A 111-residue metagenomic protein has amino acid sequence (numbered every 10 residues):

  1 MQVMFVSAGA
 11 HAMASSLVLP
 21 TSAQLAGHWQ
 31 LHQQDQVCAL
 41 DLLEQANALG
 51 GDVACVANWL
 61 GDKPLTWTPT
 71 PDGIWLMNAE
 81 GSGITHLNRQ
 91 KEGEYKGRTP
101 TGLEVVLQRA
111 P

Functional and structural regions predicted by a protein language model:
M1-S7: Bacterial N-terminal signal peptides
A8-A14: Boundary at the C-terminal end of the N-terminal hydrophobic targeting segment
A14-A23: N-terminal low-complexity, Pro/Thr/Ser-rich intrinsically disordered segments that act as propeptides or flexible
A14-S15, P71, T99-P111: Edge beta-strand at a domain terminus
S22-T70, G83-H86, E92-L103: N-terminal glycine/threonine-rich, aromatic-flanked beta-hairpin/loop signature
G73-A79: Surface-exposed, flexible coil segments in extracellular/virion-facing regions
